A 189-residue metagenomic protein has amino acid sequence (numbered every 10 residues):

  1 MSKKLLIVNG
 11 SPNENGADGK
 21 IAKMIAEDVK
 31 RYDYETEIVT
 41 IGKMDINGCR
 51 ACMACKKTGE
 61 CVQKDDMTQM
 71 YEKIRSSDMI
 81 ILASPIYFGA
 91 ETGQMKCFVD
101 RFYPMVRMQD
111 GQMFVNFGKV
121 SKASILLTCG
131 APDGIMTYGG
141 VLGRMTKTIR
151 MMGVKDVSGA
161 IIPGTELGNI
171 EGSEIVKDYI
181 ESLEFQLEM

Functional and structural regions predicted by a protein language model:
S2-Y34, E166: N-terminal beta1-alpha1 ligand-phosphate binding loop
K4, E35-E37, S121-A123, K155-V157: Residues at the starts of beta-strands that form the adenosine-phosphate
V8, V39, L126-T128: Short hydrophobic segments within beta-strands
P12-N13, K43, G130-A131: Short, glycine/serine-rich, charged loops/turns that create anion-binding and catalytic segments at active sites
R31-Y32, I135, G139-M189: Glycine-rich phosphate/pyrophosphate-binding loop and the adjoining helix
Y34-M44, A160-P163: A short beta-strand-loop structural module common to alpha/beta enzyme folds
I41-E60, E166-S173: N-terminal beta-loop-helix "entrance" segment that forms/cooperates in small-molecule cofactor or anionic ligand
V62-T146, M152: Helix-loop-strand module that forms the ligand-binding subsite of alpha/beta enzymes
